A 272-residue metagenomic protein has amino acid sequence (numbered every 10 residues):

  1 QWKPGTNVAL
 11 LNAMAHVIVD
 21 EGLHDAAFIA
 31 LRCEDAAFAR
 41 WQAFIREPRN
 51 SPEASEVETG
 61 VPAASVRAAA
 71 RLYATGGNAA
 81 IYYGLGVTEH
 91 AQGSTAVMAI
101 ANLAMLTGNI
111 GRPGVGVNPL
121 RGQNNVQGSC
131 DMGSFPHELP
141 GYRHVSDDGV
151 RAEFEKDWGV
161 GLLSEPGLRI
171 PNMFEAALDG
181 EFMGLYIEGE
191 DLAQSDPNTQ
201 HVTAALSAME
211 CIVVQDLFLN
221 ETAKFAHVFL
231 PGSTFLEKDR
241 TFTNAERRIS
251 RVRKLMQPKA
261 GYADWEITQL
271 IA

Functional and structural regions predicted by a protein language model:
Q1-P113, P119-A272: Non-catalytic alpha/beta scaffold blocks inside enzyme catalytic domains
